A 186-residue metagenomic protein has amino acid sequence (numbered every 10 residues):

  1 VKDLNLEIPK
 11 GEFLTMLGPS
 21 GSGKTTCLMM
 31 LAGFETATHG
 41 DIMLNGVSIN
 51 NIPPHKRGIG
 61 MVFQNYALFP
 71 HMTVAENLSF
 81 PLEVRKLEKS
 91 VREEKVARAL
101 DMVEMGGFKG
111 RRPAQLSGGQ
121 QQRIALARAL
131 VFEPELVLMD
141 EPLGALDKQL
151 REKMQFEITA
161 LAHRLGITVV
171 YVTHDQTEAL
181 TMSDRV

Functional and structural regions predicted by a protein language model:
V1-K148: ABC family nucleotide-binding domain
M29, D175-T177: The feature captures the ABC ATPase H-loop/switch
Q64, H174-D175: Conserved H-loop
K148-Q155, Q176: Short alpha-helix of the ABC ATPase nucleotide-binding domain corresponding to the H-loop/switch region
E152-L165: Helical segment within the ABC ATPase nucleotide-binding domain
G166-V172: Conserved H-loop
A179-T181: A short, surface-exposed alpha-helical micro-motif characterized by mixed small hydrophobic and charged/polar residues
R185: Short, glycine/charged-rich "phosphate-handling" switch motifs in NTP-dependent and phosphotransfer domains
